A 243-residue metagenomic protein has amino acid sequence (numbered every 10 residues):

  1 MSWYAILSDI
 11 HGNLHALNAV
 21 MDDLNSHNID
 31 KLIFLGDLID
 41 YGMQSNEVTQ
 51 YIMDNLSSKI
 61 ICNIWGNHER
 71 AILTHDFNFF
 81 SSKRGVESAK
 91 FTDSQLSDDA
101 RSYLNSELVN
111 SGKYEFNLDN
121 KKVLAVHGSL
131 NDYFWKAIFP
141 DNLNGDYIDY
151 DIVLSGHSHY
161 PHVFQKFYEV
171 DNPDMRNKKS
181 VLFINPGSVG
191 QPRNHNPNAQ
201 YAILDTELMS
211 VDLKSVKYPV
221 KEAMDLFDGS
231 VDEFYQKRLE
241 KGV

Functional and structural regions predicted by a protein language model:
M1-A5, E115-L124, N177-V181: Beta-strand-turn-beta hairpins that frame and shape the catalytic cleft of phosphate-ester-processing enzymes
M1-M53, S57: N-terminal active-site segment of His-dependent metallophosphoesterases
L7-S8, L32-G36, C62-N67, V126 (+2 more regions): Active-site neighborhood of phospho(di)ester-bond hydrolases with catalytic His/Asp-centered motifs
H11-A16, D40-G42, H68-L73, N131-Y133 (+3 more regions): Active-site environment of divalent metal-dependent phosphoester hydrolases
D54-K121, A125, D132, A137-N144 (+1 more regions): Active-site neighborhood of divalent metal-dependent phosphoester bond hydrolases
S111-F116, Y160-Q165, Q200-L204: Short beta-strand scaffold segments in enzyme catalytic cores
I138-P173, V181-I184: Anionic-ligand binding region
K166-V243: Acidic, His/Gly-rich catalytic cores of divalent-metal-dependent hydrolytic chemistry
